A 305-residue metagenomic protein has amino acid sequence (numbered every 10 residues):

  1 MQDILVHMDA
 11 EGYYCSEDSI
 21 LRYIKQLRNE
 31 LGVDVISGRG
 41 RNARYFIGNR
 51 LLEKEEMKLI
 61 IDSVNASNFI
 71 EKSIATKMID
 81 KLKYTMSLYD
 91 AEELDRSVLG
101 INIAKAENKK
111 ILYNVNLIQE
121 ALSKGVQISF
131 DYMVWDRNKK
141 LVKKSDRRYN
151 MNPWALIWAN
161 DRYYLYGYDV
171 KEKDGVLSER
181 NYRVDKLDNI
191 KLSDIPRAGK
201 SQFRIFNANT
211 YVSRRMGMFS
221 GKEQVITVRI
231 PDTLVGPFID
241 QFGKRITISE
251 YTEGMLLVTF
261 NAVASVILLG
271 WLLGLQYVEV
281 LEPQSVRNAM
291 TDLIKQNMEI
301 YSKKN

Functional and structural regions predicted by a protein language model:
M1-S63, K144, N150, Q296-N305: Short, basic/aromatic recognition patches that contact phosphate-bearing ligands
D34, P153-A155, T247: Short, surface-exposed charged micro-motifs
R41-A43, D161-R162, D185, E253-L256: Beta-strand-connecting loop/turn residues
E53-N138: Bulky hydrophobic/aromatic content
N102-T227: Core beta-strand-centered patch of the WYL/Sm-like small regulatory domain
N207-N305: Polybasic (Lys/Arg-rich)
